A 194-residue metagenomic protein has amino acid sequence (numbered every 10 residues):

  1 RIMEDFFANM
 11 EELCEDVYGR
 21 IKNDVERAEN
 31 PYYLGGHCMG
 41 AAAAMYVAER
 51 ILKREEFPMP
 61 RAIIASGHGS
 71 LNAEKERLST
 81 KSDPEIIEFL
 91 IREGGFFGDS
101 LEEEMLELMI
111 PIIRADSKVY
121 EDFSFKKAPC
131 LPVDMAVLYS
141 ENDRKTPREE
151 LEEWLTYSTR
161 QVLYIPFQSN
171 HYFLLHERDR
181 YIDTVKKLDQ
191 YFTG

Functional and structural regions predicted by a protein language model:
R1-Y32, G69-E85, F167-H171, Y191: Active-site catalytic motif of lipid deacylating hydrolases and related acyltransferases
Y33, H37, A62-I64: Residue in the alpha/beta-hydrolase core beta-strand immediately N-terminal to the catalytic nucleophile
G36-G40, A44: Gly/Ala-rich beta-loop-alpha elbow adjacent to hydrolase catalytic centers
E49-E88: Flexible "cap/lid" loop of the alpha/beta hydrolase fold
I110-A128: Active-site nucleophile elbow and catalytic-triad environment of alpha/beta-hydrolase enzymes
V137-Y139, D143: Short beta-strand/loop motif that positions the catalytic acidic residue of the alpha/beta-hydrolase fold
R144-E150: Conserved alpha/beta-hydrolase "acid-adjacent" motif
L163-G194: Catalytic active-site module of serine/aspartate enzymes centered on a nucleophile-bearing elbow/loop
